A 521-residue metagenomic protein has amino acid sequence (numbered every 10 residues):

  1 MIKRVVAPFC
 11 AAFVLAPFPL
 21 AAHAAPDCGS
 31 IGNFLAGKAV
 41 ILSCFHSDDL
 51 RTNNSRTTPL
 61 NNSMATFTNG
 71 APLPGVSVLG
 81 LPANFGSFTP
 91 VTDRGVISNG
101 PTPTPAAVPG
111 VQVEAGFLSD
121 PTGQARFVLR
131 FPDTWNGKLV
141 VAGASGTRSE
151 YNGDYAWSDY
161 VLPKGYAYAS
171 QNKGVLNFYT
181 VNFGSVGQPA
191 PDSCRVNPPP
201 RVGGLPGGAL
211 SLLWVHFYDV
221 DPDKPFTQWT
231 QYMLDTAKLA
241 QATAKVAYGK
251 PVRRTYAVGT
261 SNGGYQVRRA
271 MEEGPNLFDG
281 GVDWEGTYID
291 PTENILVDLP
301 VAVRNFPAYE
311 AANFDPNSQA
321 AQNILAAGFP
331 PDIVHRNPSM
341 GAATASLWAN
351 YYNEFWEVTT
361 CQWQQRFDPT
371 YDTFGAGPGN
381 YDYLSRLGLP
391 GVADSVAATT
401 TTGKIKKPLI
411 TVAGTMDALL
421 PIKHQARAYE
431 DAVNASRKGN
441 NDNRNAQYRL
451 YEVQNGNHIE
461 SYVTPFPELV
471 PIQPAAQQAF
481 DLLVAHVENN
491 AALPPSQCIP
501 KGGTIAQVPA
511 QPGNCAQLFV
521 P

Functional and structural regions predicted by a protein language model:
M1-F9: Bacterial N-terminal signal peptides that target proteins for export
M1-I2, A21, T92: Intrinsically disordered, low-complexity sequence elements enriched in Ser/Thr/Gly/Pro
A7, A16-F18, K407: Hydrophobic alpha-helix-in-membranes signature
A11-A12, G143: N-terminal leader/targeting segments
F13-H23: C-terminal segment of classical bacterial N-terminal signal peptides
A25-P521: C-terminal His-loop and adjacent cap/lid subdomain of alpha/beta-hydrolase
